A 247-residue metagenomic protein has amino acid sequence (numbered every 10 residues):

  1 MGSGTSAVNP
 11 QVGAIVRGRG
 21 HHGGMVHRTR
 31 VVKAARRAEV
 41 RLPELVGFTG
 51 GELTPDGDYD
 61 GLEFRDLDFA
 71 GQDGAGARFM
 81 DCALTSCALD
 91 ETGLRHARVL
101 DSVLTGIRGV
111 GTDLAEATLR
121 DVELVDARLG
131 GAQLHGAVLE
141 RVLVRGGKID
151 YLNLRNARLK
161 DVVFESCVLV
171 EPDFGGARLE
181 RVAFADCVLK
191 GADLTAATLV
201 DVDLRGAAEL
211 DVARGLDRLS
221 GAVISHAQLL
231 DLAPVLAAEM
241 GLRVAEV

Functional and structural regions predicted by a protein language model:
M1-G24: N-terminal amphipathic/basic-hydrophobic helices that include classical n-h-c signal peptides and signal-anchor
V26-V247: Tandem repeat scaffolds
